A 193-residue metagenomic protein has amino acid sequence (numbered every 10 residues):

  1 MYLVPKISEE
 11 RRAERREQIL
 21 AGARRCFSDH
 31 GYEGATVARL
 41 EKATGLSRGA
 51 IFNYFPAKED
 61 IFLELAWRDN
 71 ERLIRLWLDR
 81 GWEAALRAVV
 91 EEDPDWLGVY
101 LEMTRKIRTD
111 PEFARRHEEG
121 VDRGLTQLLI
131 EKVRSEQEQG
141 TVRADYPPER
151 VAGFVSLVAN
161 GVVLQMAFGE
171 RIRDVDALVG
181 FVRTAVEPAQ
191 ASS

Functional and structural regions predicted by a protein language model:
M1-H30, G34-L46, E59-D60: Basic, helix-initiating cap at the start of DNA-binding domains
M1-V4, E83-A88, R123-Q127, E131-E138 (+1 more regions): C-terminal peripheral helix-coil segments that are non-catalytic and often amphipathic
S8, F27, T36-V37, R48-A50 (+4 more regions): Amphipathic alpha-helical segments enriched in hydrophobic/aromatic and basic residues that form the DNA-contacting
Y54: Residues within the DNA-recognition helix of helix-turn-helix
E64, I74-V99, P148-V155: Hydrophobic alpha-helical connector segments
A85-D93, G98-T109, F181-V186: Helix-loop "lid/cap" segments that line or gate small-molecule binding pockets
P94-G98, E112-T141, E149-G153, G180: Amphipathic alpha-helical packing segments from all-alpha helical-bundle domains
W96, T104, Y146-F168, V175-A185: Hydrophobic alpha-helical segments that form the core of small-molecule binding pockets and/or dimer interfaces
